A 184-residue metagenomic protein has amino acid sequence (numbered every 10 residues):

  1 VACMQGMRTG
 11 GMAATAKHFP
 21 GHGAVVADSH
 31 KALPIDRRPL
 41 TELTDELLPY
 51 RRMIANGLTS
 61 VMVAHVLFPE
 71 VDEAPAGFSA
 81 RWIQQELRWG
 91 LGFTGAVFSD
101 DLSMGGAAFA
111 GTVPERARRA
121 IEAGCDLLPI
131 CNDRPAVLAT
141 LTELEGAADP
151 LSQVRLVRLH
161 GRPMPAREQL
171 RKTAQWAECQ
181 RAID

Functional and structural regions predicted by a protein language model:
V1-S152, V157, P165-R167: Second-shell residues forming the walls of enzyme active-site clefts
Q153, L159-D184: A short C-terminal boundary segment appended to hydrolase-like catalytic domains
